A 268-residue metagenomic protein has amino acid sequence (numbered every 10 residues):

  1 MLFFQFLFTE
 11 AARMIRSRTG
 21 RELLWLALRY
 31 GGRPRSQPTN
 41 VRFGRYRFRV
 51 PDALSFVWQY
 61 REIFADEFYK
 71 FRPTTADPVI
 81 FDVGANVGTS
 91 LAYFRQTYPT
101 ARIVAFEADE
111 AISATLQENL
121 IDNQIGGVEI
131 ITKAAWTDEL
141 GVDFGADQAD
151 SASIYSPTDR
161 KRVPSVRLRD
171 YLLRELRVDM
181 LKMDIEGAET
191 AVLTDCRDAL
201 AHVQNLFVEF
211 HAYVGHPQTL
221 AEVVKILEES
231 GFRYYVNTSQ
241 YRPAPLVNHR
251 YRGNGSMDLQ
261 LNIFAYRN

Functional and structural regions predicted by a protein language model:
M1-N268: Phosphate/nucleotide-binding beta-alpha loop and adjacent structural elements of enzyme active sites
